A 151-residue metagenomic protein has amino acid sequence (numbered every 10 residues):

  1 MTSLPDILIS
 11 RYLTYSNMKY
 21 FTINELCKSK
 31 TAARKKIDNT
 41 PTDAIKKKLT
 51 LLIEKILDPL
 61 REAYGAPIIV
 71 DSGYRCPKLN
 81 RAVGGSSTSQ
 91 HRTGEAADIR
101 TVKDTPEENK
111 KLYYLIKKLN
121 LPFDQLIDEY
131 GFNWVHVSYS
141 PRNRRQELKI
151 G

Functional and structural regions predicted by a protein language model:
T2-R61, L148-G151: Extracytoplasmic cell-surface/polysaccharide-interacting catalytic and binding patches
I7, T88, T93, T101-G151: Catalytic cores and adjacent binding grooves of peptidoglycan-active enzymes
E25-K30, K78, V83, S87 (+1 more regions): Solvent-exposed, flexible loop/coil residues
I45, L49-I56, L79, E95 (+2 more regions): Amphipathic alpha-helical interface surfaces
E54-G84: Extended, low-complexity, intrinsically disordered C-terminal regulatory tails of eukaryotic serine/threonine kinases
A63-G65, R92-A96: Short connector loops at helix/strand junctions that flank enzyme active sites, especially segments positioning acidic
I68, A97, V135: A broad, low-specificity signal marking well-ordered, structured residues that form hydrophobic/aromatic
